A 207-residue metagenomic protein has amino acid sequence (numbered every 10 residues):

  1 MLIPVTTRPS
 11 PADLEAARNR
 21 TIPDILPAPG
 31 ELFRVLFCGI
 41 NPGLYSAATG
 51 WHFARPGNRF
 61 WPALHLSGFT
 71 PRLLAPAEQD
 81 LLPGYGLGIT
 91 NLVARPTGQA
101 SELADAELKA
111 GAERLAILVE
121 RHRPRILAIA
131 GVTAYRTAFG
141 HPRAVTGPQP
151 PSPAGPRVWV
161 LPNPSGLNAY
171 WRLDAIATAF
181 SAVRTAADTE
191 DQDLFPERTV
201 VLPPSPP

Functional and structural regions predicted by a protein language model:
M1-H65, F139, R143-A154, A182-P207: Active-site and ligand/interface coordination hotspots across diverse enzymes and nucleic-acid-associated assemblies
N19, A75-P76, K109-E113: Structural motif corresponding to alpha-helix initiation and N-cap regions
L36-C38, A130, L161: Short hydrophobic segments within beta-strands
L44-A47, G98-Q99, Y135-A138, L167-Y170: Short catalytic/ligand-binding loop motif for oxyanion handling, primarily in non-cytosolic enzymes, centered on
S46-A106: Short, surface-exposed acidic-centric catalytic microdomains
F69, P150-R172: Short, flexible loop segments at boundaries between secondary-structure elements
G84-R143: Internal catalytic-core helix/loop-beta-alpha segment that presents or stabilizes conserved functional determinants
V93, P162-P164, F180: Residues at the C-termini of beta-strands that transition into short coil/loop
